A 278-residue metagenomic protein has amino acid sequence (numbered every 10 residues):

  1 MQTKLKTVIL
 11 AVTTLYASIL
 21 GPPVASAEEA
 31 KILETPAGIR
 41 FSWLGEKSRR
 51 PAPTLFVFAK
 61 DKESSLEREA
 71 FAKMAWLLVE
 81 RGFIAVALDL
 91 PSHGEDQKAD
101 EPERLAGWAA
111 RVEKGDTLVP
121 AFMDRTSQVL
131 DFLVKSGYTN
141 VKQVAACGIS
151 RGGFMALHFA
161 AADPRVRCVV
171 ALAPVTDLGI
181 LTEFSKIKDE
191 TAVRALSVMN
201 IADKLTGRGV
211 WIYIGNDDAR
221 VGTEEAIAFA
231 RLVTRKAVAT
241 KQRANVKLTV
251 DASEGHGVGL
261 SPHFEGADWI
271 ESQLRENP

Functional and structural regions predicted by a protein language model:
M1-L5: N-terminal secretory signal peptides that target proteins for export/translocation
I9-G21: Bacterial N-terminal signal peptides
A25-R50: N-terminal cap/lid segment of alpha/beta-hydrolase-fold proteins
E46-L55, L205-T206: Proline/glycine-enriched tight loop/beta-turn segments at coil->beta junctions that connect or precede beta-strands
L55, K60-Y138: Serine-hydrolase catalytic machinery in alpha/beta-hydrolase-like enzymes
D96-Q97, K236-P278: C-terminal catalytic histidine-bearing segment of alpha/beta-hydrolase fold enzymes
D124-V193: Primarily recognizes the serine-hydrolase "nucleophile elbow" in alpha/beta-hydrolase and SGNH/GDSL folds
C168, G179-K241: The feature captures the conserved acid-bearing segment of alpha/beta-hydrolase catalytic domains
